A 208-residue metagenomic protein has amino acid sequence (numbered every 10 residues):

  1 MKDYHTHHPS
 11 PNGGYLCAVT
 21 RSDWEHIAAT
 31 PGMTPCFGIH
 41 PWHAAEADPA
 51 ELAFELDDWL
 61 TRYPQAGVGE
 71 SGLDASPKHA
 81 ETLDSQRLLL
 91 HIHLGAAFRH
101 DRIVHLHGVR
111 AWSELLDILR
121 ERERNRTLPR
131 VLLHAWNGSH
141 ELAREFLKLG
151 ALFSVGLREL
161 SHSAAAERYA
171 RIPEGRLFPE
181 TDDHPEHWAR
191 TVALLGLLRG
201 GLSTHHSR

Functional and structural regions predicted by a protein language model:
M1-R208: Mid-domain alpha/beta scaffold segments of enzyme catalytic cores
